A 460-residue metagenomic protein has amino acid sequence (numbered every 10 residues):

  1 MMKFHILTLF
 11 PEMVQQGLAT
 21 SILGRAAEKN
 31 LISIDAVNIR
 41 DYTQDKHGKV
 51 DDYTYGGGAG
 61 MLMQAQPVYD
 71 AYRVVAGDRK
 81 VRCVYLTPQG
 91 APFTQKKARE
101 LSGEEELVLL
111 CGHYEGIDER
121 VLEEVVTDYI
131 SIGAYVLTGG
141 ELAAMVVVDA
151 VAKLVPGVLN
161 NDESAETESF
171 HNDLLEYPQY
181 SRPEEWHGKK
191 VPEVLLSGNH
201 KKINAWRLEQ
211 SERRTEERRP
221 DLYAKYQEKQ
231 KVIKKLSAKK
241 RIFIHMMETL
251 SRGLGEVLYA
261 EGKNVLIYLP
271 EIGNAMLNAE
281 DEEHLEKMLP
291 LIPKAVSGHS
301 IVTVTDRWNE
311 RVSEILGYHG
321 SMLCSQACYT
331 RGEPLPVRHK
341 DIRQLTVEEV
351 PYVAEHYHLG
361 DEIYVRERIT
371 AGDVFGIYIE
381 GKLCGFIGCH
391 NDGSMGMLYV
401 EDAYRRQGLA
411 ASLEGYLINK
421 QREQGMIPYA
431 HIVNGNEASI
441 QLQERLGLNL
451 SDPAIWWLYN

Functional and structural regions predicted by a protein language model:
L62-H113: S-adenosyl-L-methionine/SAH cofactor-binding core of RNA-modifying enzymes
V121-E163, E168: Structured adenosyl-cofactor binding patch, chiefly the S-adenosyl-L-methionine
Q227-R311, A354, H358-L359, R366-E367: N-terminal charged segments
H284-L291, R406-N419, I440-Q441, R445: Conserved acetyl-CoA-binding loop-helix of GNAT-fold acetyltransferases
A295-D306, Q421-V433: Conserved GNAT acetyl-CoA-binding A-motif
R307-Y318, N434-D452: Conserved active-site alpha-helix within GNAT-family acetyltransferase domains
Y318-T330, H431, G447-N460: Conserved catalytic-core motifs of GNAT/GCN5-like acyltransferases
I363-D402: A conserved beta-strand-loop-helix scaffold within acyl/acetyltransferase catalytic domains
